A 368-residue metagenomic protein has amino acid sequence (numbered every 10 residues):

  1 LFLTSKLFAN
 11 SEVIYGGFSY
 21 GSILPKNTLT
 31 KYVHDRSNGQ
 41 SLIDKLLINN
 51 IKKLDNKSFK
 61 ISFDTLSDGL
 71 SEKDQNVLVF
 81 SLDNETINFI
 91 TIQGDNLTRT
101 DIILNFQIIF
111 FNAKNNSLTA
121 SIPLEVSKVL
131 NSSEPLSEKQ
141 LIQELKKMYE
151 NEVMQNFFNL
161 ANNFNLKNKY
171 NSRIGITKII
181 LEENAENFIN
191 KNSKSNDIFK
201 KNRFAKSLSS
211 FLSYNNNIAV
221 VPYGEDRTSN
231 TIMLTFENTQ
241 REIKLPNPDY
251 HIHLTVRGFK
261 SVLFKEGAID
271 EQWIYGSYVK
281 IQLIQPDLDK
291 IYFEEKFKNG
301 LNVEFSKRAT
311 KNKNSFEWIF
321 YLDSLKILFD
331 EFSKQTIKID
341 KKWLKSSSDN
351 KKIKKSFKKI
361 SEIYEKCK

Functional and structural regions predicted by a protein language model:
L1-V13: Bacterial Sec-dependent N-terminal signal peptides
N10-D83, N187-E266, Y275-Y278, I284-A309 (+2 more regions): N-terminal segment of the mature soluble domain
S71-K73, T100, N115-S117: Edge/loop elements at the starts and ends of beta-strands within beta-rich repeat scaffolds
Q75-I87, L97-F110: Elongated alpha-helical scaffolds
Q93-R99, A268-Q272: Short, solvent-exposed beta-strand/turn "edge" segments of beta-rich domains on protein surfaces
T98-Q107, K194-K201, A205-S207, K366: Short, low-complexity, polybasic intrinsically disordered segments
T100-N112, W273-D287: A short beta-strand signature
A113-E186, K206, N216, E271 (+1 more regions): C-terminal/domain-edge helix-coil "capping" segments
